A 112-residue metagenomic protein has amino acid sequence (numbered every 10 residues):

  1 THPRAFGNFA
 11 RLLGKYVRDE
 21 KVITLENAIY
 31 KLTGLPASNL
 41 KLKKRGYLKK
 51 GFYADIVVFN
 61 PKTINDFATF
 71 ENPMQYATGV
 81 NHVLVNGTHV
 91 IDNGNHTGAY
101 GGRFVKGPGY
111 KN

Functional and structural regions predicted by a protein language model:
T1-T63: His/Asp/Glu-enriched, well-ordered alpha-helical/loop segment that forms or immediately abuts the divalent-metal
K21-E26, N86-N93, N112: Short C-terminal domain-edge/linker segments immediately following a structured domain
V58-R103: C-terminal cap of metal-dependent C-N hydrolases
V105-N112: Short, solvent-exposed cationic patches
